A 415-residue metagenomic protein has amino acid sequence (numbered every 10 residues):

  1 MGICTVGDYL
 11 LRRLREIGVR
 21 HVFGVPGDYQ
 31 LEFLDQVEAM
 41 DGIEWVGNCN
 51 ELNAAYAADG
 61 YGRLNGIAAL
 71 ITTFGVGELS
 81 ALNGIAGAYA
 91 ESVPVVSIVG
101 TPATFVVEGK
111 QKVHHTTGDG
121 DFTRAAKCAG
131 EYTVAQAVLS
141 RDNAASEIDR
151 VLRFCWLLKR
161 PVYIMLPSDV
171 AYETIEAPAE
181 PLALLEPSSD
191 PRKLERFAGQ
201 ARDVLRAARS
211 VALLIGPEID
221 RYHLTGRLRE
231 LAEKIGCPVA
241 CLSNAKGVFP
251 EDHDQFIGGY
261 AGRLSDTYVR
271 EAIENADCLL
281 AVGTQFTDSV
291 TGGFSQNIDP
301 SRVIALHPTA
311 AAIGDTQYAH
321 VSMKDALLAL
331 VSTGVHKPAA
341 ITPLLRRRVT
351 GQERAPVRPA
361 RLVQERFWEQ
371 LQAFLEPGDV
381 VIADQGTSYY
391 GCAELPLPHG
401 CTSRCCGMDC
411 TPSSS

Functional and structural regions predicted by a protein language model:
M1-G2, L139, P178, I298-Y389: Phosphate/pyrophosphate-binding active-site segments
G2-A57, V170-D203, R229-N275, V357-R358: A cross-family phosphate/adenosyl-ligand binding-site feature
G7-L11, R15-V19, V25-D28, F33-V37 (+1 more regions): Active-site diphosphate/adenylate-binding microenvironment
D8-V19, G60-N65, L152-L158, F197-V211 (+3 more regions): Glycine-rich phosphate/diphosphate-binding loops that line cofactor/substrate pockets in enzymes
L31-V107, V269, N275-T287, Y390-S415: Thiamine diphosphate
R63, P217-L306, L395-S415: Glycine-rich, anion-gripping cofactor-binding loops and their flanking helix/strand elements in enzyme active sites
L64, H115-L158, A272-A276: Conserved thiamine diphosphate
T123, A144, R150-A207, S332-A339: Conformationally flexible catalytic loops at phosphate/diphosphate-handling active centers
